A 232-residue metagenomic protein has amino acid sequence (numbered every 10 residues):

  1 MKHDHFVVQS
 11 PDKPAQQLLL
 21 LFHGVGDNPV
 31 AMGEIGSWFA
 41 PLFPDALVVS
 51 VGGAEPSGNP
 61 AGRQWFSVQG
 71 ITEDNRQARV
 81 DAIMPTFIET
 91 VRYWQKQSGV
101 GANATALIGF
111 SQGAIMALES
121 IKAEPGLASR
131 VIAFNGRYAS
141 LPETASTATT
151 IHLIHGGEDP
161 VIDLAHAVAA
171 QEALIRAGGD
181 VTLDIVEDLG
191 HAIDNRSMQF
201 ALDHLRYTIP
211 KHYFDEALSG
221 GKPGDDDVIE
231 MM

Functional and structural regions predicted by a protein language model:
K2-V100, A104: Serine-hydrolase catalytic machinery in alpha/beta-hydrolase-like enzymes
Q17, T149-T150: Alpha/beta-hydrolase fold active-site loops
V30, P160-H166: Conserved alpha/beta-hydrolase "acid-adjacent" motif
V51-G52, I108, I132-N135, I154 (+1 more regions): Alpha/beta-hydrolase-fold catalytic nucleophile elbow
N103-T147: Primarily recognizes the serine-hydrolase "nucleophile elbow" in alpha/beta-hydrolase and SGNH/GDSL folds
H152-H155, D159: Short beta-strand/loop motif that positions the catalytic acidic residue of the alpha/beta-hydrolase fold
V168-M232: C-terminal catalytic histidine-bearing segment of alpha/beta-hydrolase fold enzymes
